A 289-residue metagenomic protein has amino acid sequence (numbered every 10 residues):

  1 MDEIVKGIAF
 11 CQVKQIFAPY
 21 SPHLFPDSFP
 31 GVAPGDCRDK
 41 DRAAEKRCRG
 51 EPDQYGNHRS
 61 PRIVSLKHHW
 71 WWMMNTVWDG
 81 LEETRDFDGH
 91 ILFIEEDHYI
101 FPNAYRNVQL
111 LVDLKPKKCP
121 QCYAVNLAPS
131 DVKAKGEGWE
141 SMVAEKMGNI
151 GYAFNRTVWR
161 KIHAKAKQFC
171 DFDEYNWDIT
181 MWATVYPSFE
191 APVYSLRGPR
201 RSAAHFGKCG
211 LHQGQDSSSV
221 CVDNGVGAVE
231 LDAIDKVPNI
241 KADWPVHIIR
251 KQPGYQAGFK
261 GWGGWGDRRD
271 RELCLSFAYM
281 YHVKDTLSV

Functional and structural regions predicted by a protein language model:
D2-D88: Active-site-proximal specificity loops/subdomain of glycosyltransferases
C11-V13, D88-G89, C119-A124, F189-Y194: Loop/turn elements at helix/coil->beta-strand transitions in domains of secreted/extracellular proteins
H68-D79, T84-R85, K146-A166: Conserved nucleotide-sugar donor-binding and metal-coordinating catalytic region shared by glycosyltransferases
D86-Y99: Short beta-strand-to-loop acidic/aromatic patch adjacent to the donor-nucleotide binding site
I100-A124: Conserved donor-nucleotide/metal-binding helix-loop-beta segment in metal-dependent transferases, i.e., the alpha-helix
C119-E137: Short beta-strand-to-loop element that shapes/binds the nucleotide-sugar donor at the catalytic cleft/hinge
A124-P129, A153, T180-M181, L196-P199: Short beta-strand segments
A134, Q168-V289: C-terminal catalytic/acceptor-binding lobe
